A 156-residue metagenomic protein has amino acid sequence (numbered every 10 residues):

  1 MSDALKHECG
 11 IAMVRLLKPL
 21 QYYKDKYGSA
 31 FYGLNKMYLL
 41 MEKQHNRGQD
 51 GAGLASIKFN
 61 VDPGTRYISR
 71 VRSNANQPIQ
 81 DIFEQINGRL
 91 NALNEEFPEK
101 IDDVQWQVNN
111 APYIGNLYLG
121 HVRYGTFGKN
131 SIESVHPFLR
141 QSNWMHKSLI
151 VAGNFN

Functional and structural regions predicted by a protein language model:
M1-N156: N-terminal glutamine amidotransferase
